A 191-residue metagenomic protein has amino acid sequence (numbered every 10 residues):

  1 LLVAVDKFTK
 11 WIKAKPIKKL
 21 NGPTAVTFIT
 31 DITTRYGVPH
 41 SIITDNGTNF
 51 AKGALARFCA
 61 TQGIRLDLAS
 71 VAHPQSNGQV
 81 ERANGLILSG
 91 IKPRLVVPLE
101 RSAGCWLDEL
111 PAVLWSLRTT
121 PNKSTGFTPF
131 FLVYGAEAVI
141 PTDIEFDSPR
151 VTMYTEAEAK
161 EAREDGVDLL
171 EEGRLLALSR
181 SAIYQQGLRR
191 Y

Functional and structural regions predicted by a protein language model:
L1-G173, S179-S181, Q186-Y191: Integrase module of LTR retroelements
